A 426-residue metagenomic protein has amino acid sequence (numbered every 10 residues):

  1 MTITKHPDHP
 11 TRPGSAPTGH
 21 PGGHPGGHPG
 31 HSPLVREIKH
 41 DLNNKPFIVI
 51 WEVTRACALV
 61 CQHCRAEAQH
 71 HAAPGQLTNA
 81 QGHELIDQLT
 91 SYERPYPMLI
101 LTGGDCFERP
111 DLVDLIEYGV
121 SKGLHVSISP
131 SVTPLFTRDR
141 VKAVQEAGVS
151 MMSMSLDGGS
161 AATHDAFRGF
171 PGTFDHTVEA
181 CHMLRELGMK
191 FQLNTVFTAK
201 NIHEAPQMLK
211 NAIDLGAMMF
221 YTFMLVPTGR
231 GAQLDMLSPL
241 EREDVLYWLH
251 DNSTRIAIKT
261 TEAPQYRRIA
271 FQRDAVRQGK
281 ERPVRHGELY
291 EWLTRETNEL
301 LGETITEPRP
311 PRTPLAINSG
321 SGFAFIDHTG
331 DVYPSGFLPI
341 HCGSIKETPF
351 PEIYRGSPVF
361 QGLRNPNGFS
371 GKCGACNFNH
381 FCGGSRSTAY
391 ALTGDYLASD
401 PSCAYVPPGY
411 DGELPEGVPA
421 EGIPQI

Functional and structural regions predicted by a protein language model:
T2-G19, G23, H31-H40, E307 (+3 more regions): Flexible mid-to-C-terminal extensions adjoining Fe-S/redox cofactors in radical SAM and related proteins
T2-P17, P21-M151: Conserved alpha-helical substructure of the radical SAM core
V53, C57, G330, F350: Conserved, mostly hydrophobic/aromatic
N79-G103, R109-S238: Radical SAM/AdoMet-radical enzyme domain recognition
I213-D214, M218, A232-A257, T313 (+1 more regions): A structural motif corresponding to the C-terminal lobe/cap of the Radical SAM core domain
D214, I326-D327: Short, acidic, Ser/Thr-enriched surface-loop or helix-capping motifs
L240-V276, E281-P310, D331-G383: C-terminal accessory region of radical SAM enzymes
I317-S321: Short, small/polar residue-rich loop motifs at catalytic or cofactor-binding pockets
